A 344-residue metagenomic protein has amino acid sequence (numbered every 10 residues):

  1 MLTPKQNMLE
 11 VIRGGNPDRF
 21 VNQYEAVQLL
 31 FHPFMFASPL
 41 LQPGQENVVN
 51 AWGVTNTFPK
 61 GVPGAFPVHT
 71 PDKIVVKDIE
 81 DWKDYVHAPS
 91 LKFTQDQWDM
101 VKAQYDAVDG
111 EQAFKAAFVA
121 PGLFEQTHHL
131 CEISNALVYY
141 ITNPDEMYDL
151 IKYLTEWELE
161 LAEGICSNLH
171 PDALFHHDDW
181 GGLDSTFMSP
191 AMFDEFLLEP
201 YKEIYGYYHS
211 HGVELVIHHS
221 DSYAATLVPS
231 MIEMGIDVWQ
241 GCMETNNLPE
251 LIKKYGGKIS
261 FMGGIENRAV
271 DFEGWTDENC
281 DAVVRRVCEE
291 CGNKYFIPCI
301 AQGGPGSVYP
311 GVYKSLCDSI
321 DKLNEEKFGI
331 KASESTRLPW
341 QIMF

Functional and structural regions predicted by a protein language model:
M1-E25, V49, F58, H87-F344: Active-site loop segments of alpha/beta catalytic cores
L30-K102, V108: Helix-coil boundary/capping segments in enzymes
